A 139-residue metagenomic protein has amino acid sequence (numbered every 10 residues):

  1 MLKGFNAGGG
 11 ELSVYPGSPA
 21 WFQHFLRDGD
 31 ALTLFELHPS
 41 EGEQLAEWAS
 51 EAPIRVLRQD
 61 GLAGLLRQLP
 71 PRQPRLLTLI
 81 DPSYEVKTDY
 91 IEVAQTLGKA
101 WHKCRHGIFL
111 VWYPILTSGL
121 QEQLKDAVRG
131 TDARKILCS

Functional and structural regions predicted by a protein language model:
M1-S139: Class I S-adenosyl-L-methionine-dependent methyltransferase catalytic core
